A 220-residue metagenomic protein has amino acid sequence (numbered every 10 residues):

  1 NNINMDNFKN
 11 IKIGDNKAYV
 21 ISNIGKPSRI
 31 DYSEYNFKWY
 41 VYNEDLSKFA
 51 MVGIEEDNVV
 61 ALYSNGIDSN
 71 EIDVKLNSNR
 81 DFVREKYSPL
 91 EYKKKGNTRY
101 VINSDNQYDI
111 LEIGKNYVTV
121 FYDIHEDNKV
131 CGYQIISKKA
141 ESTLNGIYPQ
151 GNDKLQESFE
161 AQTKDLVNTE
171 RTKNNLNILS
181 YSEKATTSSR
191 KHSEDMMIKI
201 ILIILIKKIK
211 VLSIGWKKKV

Functional and structural regions predicted by a protein language model:
N1-V220: Functional surface patches built around histidine and acidic residues
